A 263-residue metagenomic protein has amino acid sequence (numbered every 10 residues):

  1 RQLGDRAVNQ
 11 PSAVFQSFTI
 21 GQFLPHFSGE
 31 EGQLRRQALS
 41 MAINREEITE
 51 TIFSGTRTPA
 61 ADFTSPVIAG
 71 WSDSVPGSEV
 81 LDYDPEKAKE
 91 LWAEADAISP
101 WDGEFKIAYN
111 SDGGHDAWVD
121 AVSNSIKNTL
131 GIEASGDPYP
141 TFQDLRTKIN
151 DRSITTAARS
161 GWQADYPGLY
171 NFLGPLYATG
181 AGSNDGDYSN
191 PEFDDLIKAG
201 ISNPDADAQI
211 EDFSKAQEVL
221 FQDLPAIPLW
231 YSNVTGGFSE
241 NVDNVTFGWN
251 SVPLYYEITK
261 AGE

Functional and structural regions predicted by a protein language model:
R1-A7, F18-T19, E47-I52, Q143-A178 (+1 more regions): Pocket-flanking alpha-helical
Q2, A13-A61, G103-G113, P204-Q222: Alpha-helical secondary-structure segments
D5-P11, D243: A structural signal for short loop-to-beta-strand junctions that line the ligand-binding cleft of periplasmic/secreted
L34-Q37, T49-E50, E133-L145, D151 (+2 more regions): Extracytoplasmic/peripheral linker and loop segments enriched in polar/acidic and small residues with frequent Thr/Pro
P59-E94, D112-A117: Structural transition elements
A93-A164, S232: Ligand/substrate-recognition segments at binding pockets and active sites
G236-E263: Long beta-strand-rich cores associated with HINT superfamily self-processing modules
